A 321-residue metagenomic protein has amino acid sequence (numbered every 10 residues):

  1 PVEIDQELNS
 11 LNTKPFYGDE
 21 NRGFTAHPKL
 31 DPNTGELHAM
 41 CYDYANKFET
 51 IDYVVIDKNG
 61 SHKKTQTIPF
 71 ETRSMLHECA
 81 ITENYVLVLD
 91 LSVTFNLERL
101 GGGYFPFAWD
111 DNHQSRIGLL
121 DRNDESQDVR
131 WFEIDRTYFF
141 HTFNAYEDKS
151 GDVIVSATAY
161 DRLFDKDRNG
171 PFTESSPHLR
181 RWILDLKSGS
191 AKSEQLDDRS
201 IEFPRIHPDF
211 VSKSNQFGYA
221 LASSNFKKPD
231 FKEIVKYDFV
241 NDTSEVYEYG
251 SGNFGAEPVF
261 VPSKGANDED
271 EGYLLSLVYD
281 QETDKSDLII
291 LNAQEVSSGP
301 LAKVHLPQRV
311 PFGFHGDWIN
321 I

Functional and structural regions predicted by a protein language model:
P1-I321: Beta-propeller domains
